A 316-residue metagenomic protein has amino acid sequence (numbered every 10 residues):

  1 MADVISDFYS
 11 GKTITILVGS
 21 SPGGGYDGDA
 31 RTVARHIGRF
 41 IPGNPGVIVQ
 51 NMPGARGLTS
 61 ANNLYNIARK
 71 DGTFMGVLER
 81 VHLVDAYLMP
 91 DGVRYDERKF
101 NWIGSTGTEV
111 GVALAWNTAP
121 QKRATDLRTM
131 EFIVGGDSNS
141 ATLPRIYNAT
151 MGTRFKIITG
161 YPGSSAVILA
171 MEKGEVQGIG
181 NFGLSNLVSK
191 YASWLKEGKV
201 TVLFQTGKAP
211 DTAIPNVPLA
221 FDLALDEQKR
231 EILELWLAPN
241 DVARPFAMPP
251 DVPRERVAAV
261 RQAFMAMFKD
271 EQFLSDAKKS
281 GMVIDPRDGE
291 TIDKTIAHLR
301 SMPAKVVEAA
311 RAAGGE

Functional and structural regions predicted by a protein language model:
D3-A243, E308-G315: Conserved hydrophobic/amphipathic secondary-structure segments that form or flank ligand- or partner-binding grooves
S10-K12, K196-K199, L203, D241 (+1 more regions): An extracytoplasmic/periplasmic, membrane-proximal ligand-sensing/linker region
S21-P22, P249-P253: Structural beta->alpha junctions
A115, P215, M248, F268-K269: A conserved hydrophobic position in a structured secondary element of the catalytic/binding core that shapes
G160-Y161, M248, A277: Long, contiguous hydrophobic alpha-helical segments, chiefly transmembrane helices and signal peptides
A243-P249: A short beta-strand structural signal in non-transmembrane regions
